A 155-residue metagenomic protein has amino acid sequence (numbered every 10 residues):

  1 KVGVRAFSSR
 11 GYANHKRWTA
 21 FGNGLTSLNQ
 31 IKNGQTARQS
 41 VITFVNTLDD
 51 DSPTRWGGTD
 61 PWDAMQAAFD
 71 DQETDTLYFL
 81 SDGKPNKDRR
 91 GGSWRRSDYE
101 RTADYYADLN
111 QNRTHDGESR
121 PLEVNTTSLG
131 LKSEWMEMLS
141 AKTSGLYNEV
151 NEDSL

Functional and structural regions predicted by a protein language model:
K1, N46-T54, F69-T74, N110-T114 (+1 more regions): Sec-exported extracytoplasmic/periplasmic mature domains
K1-N29, A64-F69, E73-S81, N125-L131: Von Willebrand factor
K1-R5, T26-A37, T47-G57: …and closely analogous acidic/polar surface helices at protein-protein or active-site interfaces in A-domain-like
K16-W18, K32, R90-G92, R96: Periplasmic OmpA-like peptidoglycan-binding domain that tethers envelope proteins to the cell wall
G34, R38, T54-W62, D70-D71 (+4 more regions): Solvent-exposed, acidic/flexible segments
S52, G83-V150: VWA/integrin I-like adhesion module and closely mimicked acidic/polar interface patches used
W62, Q66, M138-A141: A broad detector of short, well-ordered amphipathic alpha-helices that serve as recognition/interaction surfaces
D153-L155: Short, solvent-exposed mixed-charge patches
